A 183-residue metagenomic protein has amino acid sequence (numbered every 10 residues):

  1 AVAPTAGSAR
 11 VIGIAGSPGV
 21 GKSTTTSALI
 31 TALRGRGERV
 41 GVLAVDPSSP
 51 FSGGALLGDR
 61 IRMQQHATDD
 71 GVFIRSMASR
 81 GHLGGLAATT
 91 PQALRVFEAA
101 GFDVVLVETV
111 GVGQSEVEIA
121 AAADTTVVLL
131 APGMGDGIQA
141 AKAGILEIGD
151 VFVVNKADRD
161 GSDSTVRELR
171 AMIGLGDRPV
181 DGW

Functional and structural regions predicted by a protein language model:
A1-A9, S17-V20, T25, L29-G137: Nucleotide-state-sensitive switch-loop elements of NTP-binding domains
A6, H66-V72, A143-E147, R178-W183: Short amphipathic alpha-helical segments, especially helix-boundary/capping motifs
I12: Conserved beta-strand position immediately N-terminal to the Walker
L56, A93, E118, A122 (+3 more regions): Alpha-helical scaffold elements adjacent to nucleotide-binding pockets in ATP/GTP-utilizing enzyme cores
E118-I119, P132-G149, V153-D160: Flexible active-site lid/hinge loop adjacent to a nucleotide/diphosphate and Mg2+-phosphate binding pocket
I148-W183: Canonical P-loop GTPase G-domain recognition
